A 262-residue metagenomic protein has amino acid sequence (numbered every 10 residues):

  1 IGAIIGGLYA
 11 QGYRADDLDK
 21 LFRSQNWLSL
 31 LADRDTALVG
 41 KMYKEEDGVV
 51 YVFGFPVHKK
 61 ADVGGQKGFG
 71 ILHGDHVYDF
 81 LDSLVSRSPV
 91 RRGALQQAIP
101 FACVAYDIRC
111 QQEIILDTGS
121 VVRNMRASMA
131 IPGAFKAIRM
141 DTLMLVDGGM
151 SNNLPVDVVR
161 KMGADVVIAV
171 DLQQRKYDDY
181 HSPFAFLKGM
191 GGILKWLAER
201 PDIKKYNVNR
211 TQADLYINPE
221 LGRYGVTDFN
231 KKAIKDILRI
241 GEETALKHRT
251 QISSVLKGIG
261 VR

Functional and structural regions predicted by a protein language model:
G7-R262: Patatin-like phospholipase
